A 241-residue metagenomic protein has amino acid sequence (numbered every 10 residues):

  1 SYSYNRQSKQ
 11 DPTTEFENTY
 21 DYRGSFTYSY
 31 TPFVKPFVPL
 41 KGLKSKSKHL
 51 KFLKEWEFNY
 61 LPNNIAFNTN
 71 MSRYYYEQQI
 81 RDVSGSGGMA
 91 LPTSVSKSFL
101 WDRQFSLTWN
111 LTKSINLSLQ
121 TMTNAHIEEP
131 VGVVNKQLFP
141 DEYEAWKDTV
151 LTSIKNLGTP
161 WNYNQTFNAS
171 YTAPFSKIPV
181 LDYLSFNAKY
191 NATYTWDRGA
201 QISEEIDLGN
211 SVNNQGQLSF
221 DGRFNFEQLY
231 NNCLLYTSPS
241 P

Functional and structural regions predicted by a protein language model:
S3-Q7, T31, N68-Y74, M122-H126 (+2 more regions): Outer-membrane beta-barrel pore domains and translocons
Q10-E17, P39-G42, Y76-S86, E129-L138 (+2 more regions): Outer-membrane beta-barrel translocator domains and adjoining extracellular loop/strand segments of Gram-negative
D11-F16, G88-T93, V150-L157, I202-V212: Extracellular loop and loop/strand-boundary signature of outer-membrane beta-barrel proteins
N18-G24, K97-R103, W161-F167, N210-F220: Residues that define the transmembrane beta-barrel architecture of outer-membrane proteins
F26-P32, F105-W109, F167-A173, F220-F226: Residues on the lipid-exposed face of transmembrane beta-strands in outer-membrane beta-barrel proteins
P32-P39, Y75, S114-L119, I127 (+4 more regions): Repeated loop/turn-to-beta-strand initiation elements of outer-membrane beta-barrel proteins
V38-G42, L61-F67, L117-L119, D182-A188 (+1 more regions): Transmembrane beta-strands of outer-membrane beta-barrel proteins
Y236-P241: Conserved small/polar residues in nucleotide/adenosyl-binding loops
